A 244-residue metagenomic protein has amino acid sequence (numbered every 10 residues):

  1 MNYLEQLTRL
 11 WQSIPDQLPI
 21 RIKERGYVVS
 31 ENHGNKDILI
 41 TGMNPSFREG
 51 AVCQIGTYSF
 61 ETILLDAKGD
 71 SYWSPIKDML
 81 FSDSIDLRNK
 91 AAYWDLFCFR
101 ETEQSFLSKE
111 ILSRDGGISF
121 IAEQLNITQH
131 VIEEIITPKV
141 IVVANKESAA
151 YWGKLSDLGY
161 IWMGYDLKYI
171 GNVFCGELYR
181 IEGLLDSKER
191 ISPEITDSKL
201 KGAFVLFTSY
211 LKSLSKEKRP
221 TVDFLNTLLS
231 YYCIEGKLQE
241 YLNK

Functional and structural regions predicted by a protein language model:
M1-P75, Q124-I127, V131, E189-K199 (+2 more regions): Active-site and ligand/interface coordination hotspots across diverse enzymes and nucleic-acid-associated assemblies
M1-Q12, L18, R114-N126, W152-K244: C-terminal capping/extension of enzyme domains
I38-G42, D86-D95, V140-N145: A structural signal for short, well-ordered beta-strand segments and their strand-loop junctions that often border
M43-R48, F97-E101, K146-Y151, Y210-L214: Short, solvent-exposed loop/turn segments at secondary-structure junctions
A51-A67, S108-D115, I161-I170: A solvent-exposed, charged loop/short amphipathic helix patch at secondary-structure junctions
S84-I85, E133-I136, S198-L200: Short, conserved loop/helix-junction motifs that constitute active-site signature segments in enzyme catalytic cores
A92, L96-A122: Charged, often glycine-rich, active-site loop that binds/positions anionic groups
T128-E147: Proline-aspartate-enriched helix->loop->beta-strand connector
